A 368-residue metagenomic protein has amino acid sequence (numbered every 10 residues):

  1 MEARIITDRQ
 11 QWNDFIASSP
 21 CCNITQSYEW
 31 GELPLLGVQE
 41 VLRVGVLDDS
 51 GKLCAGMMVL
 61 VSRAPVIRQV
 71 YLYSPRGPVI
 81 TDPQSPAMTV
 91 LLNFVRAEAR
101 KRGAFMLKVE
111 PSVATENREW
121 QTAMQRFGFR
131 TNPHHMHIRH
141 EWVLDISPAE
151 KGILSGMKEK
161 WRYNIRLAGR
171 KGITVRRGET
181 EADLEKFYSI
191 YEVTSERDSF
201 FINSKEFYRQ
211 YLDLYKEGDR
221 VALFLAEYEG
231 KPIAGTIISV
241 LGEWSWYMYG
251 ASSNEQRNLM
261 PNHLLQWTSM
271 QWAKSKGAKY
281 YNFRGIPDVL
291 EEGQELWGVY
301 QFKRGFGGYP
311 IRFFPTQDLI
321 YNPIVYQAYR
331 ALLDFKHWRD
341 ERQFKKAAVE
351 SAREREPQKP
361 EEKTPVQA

Functional and structural regions predicted by a protein language model:
A3-S50, C54-I67, P111-E116, T122-R139 (+2 more regions): A conserved beta-strand-loop-helix scaffold within acyl/acetyltransferase catalytic domains
I5, R9, S19, V61 (+2 more regions): Active-site/acyl-donor-binding loops of N-acyltransferases
S74: Flexible glycine-rich active-site/ligand-binding loops centered on an Asp-His dyad
P78-A123: A gly/proline- and charged-residue-enriched helix-loop-helix capping module
D82, P86-R100, R209-P323, Q327: Aromatic (often tryptophan-rich) hydrophobic motifs at membrane interfaces
F105-E110, R176-G178, Y280-N282: A structural signal for short, well-ordered beta-strand segments and their strand-loop junctions that often border
